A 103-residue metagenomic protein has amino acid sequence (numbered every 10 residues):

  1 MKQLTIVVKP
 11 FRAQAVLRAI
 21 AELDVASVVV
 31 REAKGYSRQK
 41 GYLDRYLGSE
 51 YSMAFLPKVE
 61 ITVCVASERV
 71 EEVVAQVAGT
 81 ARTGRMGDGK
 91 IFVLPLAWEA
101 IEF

Functional and structural regions predicted by a protein language model:
M1-F103: Positively charged, small/polar-rich N-terminal and surface patches that mediate targeting and assembly and bind
